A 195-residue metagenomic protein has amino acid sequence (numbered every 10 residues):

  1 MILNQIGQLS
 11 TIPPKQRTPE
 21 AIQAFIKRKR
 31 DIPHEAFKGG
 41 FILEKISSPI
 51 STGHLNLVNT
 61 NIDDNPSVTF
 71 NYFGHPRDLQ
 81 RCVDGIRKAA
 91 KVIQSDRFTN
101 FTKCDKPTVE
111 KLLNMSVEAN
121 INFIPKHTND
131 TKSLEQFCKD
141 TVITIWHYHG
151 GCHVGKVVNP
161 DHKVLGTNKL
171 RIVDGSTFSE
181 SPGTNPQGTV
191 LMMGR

Functional and structural regions predicted by a protein language model:
M1-T189: FAD-dependent oxidoreductase catalytic-site/capping-region signature
T189-R195: An active-site-proximal "capping" alpha-helix that borders the catalytic cofactor pocket
